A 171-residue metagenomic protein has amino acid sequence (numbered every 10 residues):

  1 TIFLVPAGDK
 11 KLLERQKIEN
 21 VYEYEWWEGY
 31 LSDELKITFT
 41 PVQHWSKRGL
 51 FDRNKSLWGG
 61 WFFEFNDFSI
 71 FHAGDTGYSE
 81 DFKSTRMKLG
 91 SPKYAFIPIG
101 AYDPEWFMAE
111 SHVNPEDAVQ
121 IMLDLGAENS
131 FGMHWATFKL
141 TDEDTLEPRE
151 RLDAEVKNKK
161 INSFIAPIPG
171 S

Functional and structural regions predicted by a protein language model:
I2-L4, G8-K11, G77-P169: Cap/insert and terminal regions of metallo-dependent hydrolase folds
L12-E23: Helix-loop-beta element that forms the nucleotide-linked donor phosphate-binding surface in glycosyltransferases
R15-K17, L31, N158-K160: Short, structurally constrained coil/turn elements that cap an alpha-helix or connect an alpha-helix to the following
E19-N20, K36-T38, T145-E147: Short low-complexity, flexible loop/linker segments enriched in glycine and/or proline with clustered acidic
Y24-G90, I168-S171: Core dinuclear metal-dependent hydrolase active-site scaffold
